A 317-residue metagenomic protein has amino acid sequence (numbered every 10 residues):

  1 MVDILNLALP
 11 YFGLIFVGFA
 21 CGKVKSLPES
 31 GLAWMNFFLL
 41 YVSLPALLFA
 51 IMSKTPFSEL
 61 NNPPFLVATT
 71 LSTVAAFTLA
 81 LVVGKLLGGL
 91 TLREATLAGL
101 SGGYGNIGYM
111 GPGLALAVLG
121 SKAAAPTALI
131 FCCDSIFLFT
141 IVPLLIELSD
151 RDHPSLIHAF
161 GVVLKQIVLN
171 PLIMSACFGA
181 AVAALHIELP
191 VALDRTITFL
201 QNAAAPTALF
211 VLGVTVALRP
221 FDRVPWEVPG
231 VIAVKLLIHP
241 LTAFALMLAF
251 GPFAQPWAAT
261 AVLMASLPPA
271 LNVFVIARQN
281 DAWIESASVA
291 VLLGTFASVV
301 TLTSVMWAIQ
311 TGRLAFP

Functional and structural regions predicted by a protein language model:
M1-P317: Alpha-helical transmembrane segments of multi-pass small-molecule/ion transporters
